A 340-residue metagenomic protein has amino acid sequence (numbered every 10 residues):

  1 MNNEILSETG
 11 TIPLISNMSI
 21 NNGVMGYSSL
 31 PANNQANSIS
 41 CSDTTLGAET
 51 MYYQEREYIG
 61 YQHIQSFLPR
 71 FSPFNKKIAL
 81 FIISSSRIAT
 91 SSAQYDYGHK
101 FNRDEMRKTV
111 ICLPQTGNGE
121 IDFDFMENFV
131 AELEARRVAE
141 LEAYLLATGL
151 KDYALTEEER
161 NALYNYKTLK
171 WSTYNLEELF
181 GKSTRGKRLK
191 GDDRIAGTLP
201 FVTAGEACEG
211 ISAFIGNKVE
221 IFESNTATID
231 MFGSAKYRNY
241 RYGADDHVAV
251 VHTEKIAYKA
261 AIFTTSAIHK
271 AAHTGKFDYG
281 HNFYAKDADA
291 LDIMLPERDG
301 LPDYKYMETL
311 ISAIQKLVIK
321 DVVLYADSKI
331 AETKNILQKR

Functional and structural regions predicted by a protein language model:
M1-K108, T168, S172-D292: DNA target-recognition domains and sequence-specific DNA-contacting regions of bacterial/archaeal
M1-S19, T116-A207, R298-R340: Non-catalytic DNA-recognition/assembly elements of restriction-modification systems
R70-P73, L113-G119, E254-K255, L295-L301: A generic structural motif
V110-C112, E132, D292-M294: Residues within well-ordered beta-strands of beta-sheet-rich folds
